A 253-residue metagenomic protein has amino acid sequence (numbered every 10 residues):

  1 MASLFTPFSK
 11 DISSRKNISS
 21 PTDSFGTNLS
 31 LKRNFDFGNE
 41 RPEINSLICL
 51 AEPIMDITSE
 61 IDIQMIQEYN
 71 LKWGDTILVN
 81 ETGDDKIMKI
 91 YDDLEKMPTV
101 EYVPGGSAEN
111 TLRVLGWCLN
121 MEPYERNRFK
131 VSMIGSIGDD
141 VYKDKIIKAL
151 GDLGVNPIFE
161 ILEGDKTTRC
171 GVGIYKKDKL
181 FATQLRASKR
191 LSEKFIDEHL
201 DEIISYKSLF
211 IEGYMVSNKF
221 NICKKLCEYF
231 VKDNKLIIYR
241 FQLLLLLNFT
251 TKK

Functional and structural regions predicted by a protein language model:
A2-T76, V100-V103, E125-K130, S136-G138 (+1 more regions): Ribokinase/PfkB-type carbohydrate-kinase core domain
E60, M65, G83, V114-W117: N-terminal low-complexity, intrinsically disordered patches enriched in charged
L71-D92, D144: Acidic-glycine-rich active-site phosphate/pyrophosphate-binding loop
K86-T99, G154: Glycine/charged-rich beta-loop-alpha catalytic/anionic-binding loops adjacent to active sites
Y102-S132: Active-site alpha-helical elements of protease catalytic centers
A108-L112, K143, C223: A general structural signal for well-ordered alpha-helical segments in protein cores
